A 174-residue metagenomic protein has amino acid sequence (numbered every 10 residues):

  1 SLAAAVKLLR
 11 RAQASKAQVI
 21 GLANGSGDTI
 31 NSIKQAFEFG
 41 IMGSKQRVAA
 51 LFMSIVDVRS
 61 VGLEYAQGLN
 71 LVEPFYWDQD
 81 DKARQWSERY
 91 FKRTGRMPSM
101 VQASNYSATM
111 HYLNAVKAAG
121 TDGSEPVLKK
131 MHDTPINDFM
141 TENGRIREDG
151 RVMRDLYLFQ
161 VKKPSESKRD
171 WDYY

Functional and structural regions predicted by a protein language model:
S1-Y174: Extracytosolic ligand-binding ectodomains
